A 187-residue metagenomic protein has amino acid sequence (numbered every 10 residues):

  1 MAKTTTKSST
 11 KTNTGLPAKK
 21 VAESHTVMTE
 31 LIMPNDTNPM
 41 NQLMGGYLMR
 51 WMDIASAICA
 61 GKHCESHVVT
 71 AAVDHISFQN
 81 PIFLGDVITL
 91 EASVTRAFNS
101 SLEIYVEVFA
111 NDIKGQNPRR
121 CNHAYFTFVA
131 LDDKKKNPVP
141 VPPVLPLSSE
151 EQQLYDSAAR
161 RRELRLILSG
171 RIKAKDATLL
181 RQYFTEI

Functional and structural regions predicted by a protein language model:
A2-K11, G15-M28, F83-V87, T95-I187: HotDog/MaoC-like acyl-thioester-processing domains
L31-D36: A short small-residue
T37-R50, Y183-I187: A conserved, well-ordered hydrophobic junction motif at loop->secondary-structure transitions
Y47-E65: Active-site helix/loop of acyl-thioester processing domains in fatty-acid/polyketide metabolism, spanning hotdog-fold
